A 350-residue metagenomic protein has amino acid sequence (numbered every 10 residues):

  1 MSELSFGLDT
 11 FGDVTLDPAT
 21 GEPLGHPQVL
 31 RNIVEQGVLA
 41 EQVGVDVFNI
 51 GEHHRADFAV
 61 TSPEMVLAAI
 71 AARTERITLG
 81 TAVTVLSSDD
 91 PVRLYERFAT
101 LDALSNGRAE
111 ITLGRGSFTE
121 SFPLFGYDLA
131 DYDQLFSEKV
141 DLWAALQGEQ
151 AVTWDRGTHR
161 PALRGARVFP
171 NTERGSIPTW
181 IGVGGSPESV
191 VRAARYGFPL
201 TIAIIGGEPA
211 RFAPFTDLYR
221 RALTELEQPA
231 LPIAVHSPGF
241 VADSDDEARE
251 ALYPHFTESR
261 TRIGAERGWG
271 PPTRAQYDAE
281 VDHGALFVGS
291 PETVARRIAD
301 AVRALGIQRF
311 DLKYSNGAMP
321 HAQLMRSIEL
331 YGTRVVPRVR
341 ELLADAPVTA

Functional and structural regions predicted by a protein language model:
M1-T74, T78, I177, V348-A350: N-terminal beta1-alpha1-beta2 module of alpha/beta enzyme domains
S2, L8, D133-F169, E208-Q308 (+1 more regions): An alpha-helical appendage that flanks or caps ligand/catalytic pockets
S2-L4, L8, P18-A19, S87-F198 (+3 more regions): Internal, glycine-rich beta/alpha segment that forms the wall or movable "lid" of small-molecule/cofactor binding
F6, G44, E52, I70 (+7 more regions): Conserved, mostly hydrophobic/aromatic
F6-T10, F48-I50, L79-T81, A109-L113 (+4 more regions): Hydrophobic faces of well-ordered beta-strands that scaffold small-molecule active sites in alpha/beta enzyme cores
Q28-L39, G184-V191, T293-D300: Short, acidic/polar
V47-V66, V85, G206-G207, K313-L324: Glycine-rich, proline-tolerant flexible connector loops at the mouths of alpha/beta enzymes
L67-E75, F98, D102-R108, R192-R195 (+2 more regions): Acidic (Asp/Glu)-rich catalytic clusters
